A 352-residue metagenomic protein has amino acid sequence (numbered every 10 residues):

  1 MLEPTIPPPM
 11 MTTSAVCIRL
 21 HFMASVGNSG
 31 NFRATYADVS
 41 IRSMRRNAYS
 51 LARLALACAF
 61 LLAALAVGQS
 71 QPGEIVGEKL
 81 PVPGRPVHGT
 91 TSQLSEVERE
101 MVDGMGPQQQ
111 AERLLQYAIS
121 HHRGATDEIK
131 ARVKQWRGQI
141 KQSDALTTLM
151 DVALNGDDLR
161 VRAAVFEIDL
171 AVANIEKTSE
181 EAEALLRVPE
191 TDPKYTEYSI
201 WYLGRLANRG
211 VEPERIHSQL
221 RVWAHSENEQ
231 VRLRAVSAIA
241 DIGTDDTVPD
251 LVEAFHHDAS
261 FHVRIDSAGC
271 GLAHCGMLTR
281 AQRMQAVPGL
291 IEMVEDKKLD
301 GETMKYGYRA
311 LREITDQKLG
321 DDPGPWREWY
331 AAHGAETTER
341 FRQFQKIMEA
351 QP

Functional and structural regions predicted by a protein language model:
E3-P4, P8-M11: Intrinsic low-complexity, disordered N-terminal segments enriched in polar/charged/small residues
S14-R19, S25, S29, R33 (+1 more regions): Low-acidity, Ser/Thr- and Arg-rich intrinsically disordered low-complexity segments
M44-L56: Bacterial N-terminal signal peptides that target proteins for export
A55-A64: Bacterial N-terminal signal peptides
G68-T148, D157-R160: N-terminal leader/linker segments that initiate helical-solenoid repeat arrays
G73, M105-Y117, I140-L154, I175-P189 (+4 more regions): Amphipathic alpha-helical scaffolding segments comprising HEAT/armadillo-like alpha-solenoid repeats
E96-G104, S120-K141, D151, R160-I175 (+7 more regions): Structural detector for internal amphipathic alpha-helices that build alpha-solenoid repeat scaffolds
P323-P352: Pro/Ala/Gly-rich low-complexity, hydrophilic intrinsically disordered segments
